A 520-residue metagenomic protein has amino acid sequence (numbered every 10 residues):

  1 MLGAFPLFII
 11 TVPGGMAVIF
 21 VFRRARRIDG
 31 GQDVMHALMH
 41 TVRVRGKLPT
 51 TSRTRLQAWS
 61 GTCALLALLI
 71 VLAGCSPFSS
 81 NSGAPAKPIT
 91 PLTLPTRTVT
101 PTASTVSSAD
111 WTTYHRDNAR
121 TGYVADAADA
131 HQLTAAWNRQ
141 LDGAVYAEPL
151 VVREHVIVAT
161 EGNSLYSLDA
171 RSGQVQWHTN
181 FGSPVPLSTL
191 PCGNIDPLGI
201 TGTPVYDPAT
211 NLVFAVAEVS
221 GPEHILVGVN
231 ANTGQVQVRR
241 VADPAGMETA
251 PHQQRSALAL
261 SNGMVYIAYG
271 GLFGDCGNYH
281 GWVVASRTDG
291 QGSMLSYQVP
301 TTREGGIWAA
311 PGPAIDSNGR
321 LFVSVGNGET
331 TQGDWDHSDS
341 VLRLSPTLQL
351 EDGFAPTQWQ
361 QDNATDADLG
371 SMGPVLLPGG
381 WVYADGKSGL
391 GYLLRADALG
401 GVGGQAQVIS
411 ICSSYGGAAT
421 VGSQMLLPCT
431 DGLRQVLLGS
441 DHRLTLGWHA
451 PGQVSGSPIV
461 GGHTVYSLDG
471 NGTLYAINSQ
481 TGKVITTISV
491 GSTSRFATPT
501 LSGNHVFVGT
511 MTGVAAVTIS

Functional and structural regions predicted by a protein language model:
M1-F8: Feature marks short, highly hydrophobic, charge-poor N-terminal signal-anchor/signal peptide-like helices that anchor
T11-R24: Alpha-helical transmembrane segments
V44-C63: Bacterial N-terminal signal peptides that target proteins for export
V71-G74: C-terminal motif of bacterial Sec signal peptides marking the signal peptidase cleavage site
S76-A86: Bacterial lipoprotein signal-peptidase II cleavage site
S79, V106-A109, T113-Y114, G122-G143 (+9 more regions): Extracytoplasmic/lumenal domain signature
P88-T105: Extracellular mucin-like PTS domains
